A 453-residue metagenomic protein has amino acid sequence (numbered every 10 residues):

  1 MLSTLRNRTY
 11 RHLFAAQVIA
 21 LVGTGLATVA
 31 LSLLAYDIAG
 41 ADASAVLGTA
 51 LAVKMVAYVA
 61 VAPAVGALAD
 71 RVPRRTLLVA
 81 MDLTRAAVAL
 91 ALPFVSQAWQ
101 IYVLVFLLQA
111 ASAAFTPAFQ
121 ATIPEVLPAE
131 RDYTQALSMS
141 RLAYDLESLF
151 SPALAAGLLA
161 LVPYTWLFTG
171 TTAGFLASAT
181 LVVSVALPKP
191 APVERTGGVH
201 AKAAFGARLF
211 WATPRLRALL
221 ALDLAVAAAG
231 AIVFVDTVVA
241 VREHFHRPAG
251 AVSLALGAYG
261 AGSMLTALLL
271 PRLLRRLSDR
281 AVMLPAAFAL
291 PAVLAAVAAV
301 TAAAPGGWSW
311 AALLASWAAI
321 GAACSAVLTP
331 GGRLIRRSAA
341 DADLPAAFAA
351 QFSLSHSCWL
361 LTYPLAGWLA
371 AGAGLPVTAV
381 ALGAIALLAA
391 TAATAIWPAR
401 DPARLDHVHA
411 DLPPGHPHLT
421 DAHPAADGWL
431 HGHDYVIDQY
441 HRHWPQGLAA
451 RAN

Functional and structural regions predicted by a protein language model:
M1-A399: Alpha-helical transmembrane-bundle signature of multi-pass membrane transport and export proteins
M1-S3, I396-N453: Intrinsic disorder in cytosolic terminal tails and internal cytosolic loops of multi-pass membrane transporters
